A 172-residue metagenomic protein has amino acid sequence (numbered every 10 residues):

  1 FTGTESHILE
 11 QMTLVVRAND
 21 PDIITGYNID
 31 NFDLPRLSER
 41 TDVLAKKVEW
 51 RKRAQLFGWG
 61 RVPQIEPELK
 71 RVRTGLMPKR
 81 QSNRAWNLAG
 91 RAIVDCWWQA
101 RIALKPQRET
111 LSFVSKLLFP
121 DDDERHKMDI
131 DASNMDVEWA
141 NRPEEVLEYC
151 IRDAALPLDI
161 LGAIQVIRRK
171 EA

Functional and structural regions predicted by a protein language model:
F1-M12: Mobile, glycine- and charge-enriched loop segments and immediately flanking short secondary-structure elements within
S6, V16, D20, L34 (+1 more regions): Active-site-proximal helix-loop-helix substrate-binding element of RNase H-like nuclease domains
M12-L37: Proline-aspartate-enriched helix->loop->beta-strand connector
C150, I160-L161: Short, hydrophobic/aromatic-enriched beta-strand segments in well-ordered soluble domains
L161-A172: Acidic catalytic cores of enzymes that act on phosphate-bearing nucleotides/polynucleotides
